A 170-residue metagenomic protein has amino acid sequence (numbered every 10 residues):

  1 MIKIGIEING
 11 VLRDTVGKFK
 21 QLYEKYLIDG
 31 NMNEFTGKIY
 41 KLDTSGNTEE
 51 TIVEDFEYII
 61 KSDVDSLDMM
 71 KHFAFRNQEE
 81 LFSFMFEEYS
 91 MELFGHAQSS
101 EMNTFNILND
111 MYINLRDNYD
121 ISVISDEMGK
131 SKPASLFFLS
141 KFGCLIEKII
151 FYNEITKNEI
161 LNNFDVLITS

Functional and structural regions predicted by a protein language model:
M1-R76: Active-site neighborhood of HAD-like aspartate-dependent phosphohydrolases
I2, E147, D165-V166: Conserved acidic residues
E7, I124-D126, I168: Short hydrophobic segments within beta-strands
R13-V16, K20-Q21, K130-A134, K157-I160: Short catalytic/ligand-binding loop motif for oxyanion handling, primarily in non-cytosolic enzymes, centered on
D68-V123, G129-P133: Short, acidic loop-to-helix structural element flanking the phosphoryl-transfer center in phosphate-processing enzymes
I124-M128, L136, F142-N158: A short, structured active-site edge motif that brings together acidic residues
Y152-S170: Conserved Lys-Pro-Asp/Glu-containing loop-to-beta segment of HAD-superfamily phosphomonoesterases, centered on
